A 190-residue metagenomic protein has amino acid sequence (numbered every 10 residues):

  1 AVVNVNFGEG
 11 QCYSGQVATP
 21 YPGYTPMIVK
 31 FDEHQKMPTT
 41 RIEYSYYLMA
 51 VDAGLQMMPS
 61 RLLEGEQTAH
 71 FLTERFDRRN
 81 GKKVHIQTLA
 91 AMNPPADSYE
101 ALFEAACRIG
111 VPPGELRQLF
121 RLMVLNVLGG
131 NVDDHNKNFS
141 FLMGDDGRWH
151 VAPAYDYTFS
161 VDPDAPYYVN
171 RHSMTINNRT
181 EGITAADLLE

Functional and structural regions predicted by a protein language model:
A1, T25-M27, M58, A69-E74 (+5 more regions): Structural beta-strand/beta-sheet cores of well-ordered domains, especially the beta-sheet scaffolds that support
A1-A96: Conserved ATP-binding subdomain of kinase catalytic cores across diverse folds
Q35-V51, D97-P163: Conserved kinase catalytic-core segment
K83, P163-A165: Cytochrome P450 core scaffold surrounding the K-helix E-X-X-R motif and the conserved "meander" helix-loop region
T88, Y157-P163, T175, D187: Generic recognition of well-ordered alpha-helical segments
Y168-N177: Short beta-alpha connecting loops at secondary-structure transitions that line or flank enzyme active sites
N177-E190: Mobile late-domain/C-terminal helix-loop "cap" segments that border catalytic sites or the cytosolic face
